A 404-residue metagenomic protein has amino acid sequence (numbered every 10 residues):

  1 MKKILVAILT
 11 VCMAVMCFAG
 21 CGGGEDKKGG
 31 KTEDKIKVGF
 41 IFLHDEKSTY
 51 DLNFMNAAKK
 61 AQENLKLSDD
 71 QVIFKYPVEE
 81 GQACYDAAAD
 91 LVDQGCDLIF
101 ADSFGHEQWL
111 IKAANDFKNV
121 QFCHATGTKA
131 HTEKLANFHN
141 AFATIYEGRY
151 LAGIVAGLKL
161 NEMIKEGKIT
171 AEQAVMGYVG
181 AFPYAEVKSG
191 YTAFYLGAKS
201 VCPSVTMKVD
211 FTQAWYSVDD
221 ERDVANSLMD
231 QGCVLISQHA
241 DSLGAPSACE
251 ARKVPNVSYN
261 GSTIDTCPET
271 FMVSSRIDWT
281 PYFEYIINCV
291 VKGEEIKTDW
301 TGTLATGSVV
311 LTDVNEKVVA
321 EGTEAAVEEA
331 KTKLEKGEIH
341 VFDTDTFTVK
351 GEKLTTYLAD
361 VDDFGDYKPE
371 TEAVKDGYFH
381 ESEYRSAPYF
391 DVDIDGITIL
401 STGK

Functional and structural regions predicted by a protein language model:
M1-L9: Positively charged n-region of N-terminal signal peptides that target proteins for export
V11-V15: Alpha-helical transmembrane segments
M16-G20: C-terminal motif of bacterial Sec signal peptides marking the signal peptidase cleavage site
G22-G24: Bacterial signal peptide processing site
D26-K404: A residue-level marker of the well-folded mature domains of exported/periplasmic proteins
